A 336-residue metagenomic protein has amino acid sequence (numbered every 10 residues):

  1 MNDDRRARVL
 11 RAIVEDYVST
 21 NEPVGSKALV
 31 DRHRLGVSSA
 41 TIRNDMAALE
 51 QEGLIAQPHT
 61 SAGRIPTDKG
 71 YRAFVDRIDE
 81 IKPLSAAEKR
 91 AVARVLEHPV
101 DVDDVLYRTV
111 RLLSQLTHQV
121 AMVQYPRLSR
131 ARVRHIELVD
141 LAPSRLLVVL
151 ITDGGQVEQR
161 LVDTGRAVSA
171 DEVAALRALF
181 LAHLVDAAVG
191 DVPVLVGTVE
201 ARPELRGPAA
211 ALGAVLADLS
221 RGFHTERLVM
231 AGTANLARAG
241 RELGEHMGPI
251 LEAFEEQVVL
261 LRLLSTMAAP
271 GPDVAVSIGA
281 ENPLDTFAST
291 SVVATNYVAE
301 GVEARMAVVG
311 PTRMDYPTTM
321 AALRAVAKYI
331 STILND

Functional and structural regions predicted by a protein language model:
M1-N2, V37, P66, L84: Alpha-helical hairpin
N2, R6-L10: Short, leucine-enriched amphipathic alpha-helices that occur as contiguous helical runs
E15-E22: Short helix-capping/hinge SLiMs at alpha-helix to coil transitions
P23-D79: N-terminal helix-turn-helix
R72, D76-D336: Intrinsically disordered, acidic Ser/Thr/Pro-rich low-complexity regulatory segments
